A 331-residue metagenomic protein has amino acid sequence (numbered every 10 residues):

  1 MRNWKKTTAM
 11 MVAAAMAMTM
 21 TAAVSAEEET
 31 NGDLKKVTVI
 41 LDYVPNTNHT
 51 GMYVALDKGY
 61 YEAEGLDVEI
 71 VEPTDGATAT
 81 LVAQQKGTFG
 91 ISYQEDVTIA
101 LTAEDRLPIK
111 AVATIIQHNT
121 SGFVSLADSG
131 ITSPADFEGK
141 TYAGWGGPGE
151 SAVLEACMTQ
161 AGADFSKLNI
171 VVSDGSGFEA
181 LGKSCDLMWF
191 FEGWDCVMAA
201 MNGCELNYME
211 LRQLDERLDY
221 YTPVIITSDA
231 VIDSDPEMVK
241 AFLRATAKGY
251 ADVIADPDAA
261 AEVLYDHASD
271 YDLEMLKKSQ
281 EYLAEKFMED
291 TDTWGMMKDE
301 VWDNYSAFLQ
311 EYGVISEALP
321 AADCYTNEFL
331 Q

Functional and structural regions predicted by a protein language model:
M1-K36, Q331: Short, low-complexity disordered leader/linker segments with a strong preference for bacterial N-terminal type II
E28-V172, F178-F190, M209-E210, D219: Short, glycine-/small- and polar/acidic-enriched structural segments that line small-molecule recognition paths
L56-D57, E62, T159, A200 (+3 more regions): Short polybasic/polar patches that bind polyanions
E64, A261-V263, E317-L319: Short, hydrophobic secondary-structure boundary micro-motifs
F165-N169, D270-E281, I315-D323: Short, surface-exposed acidic
S176-E179, K183-A268: Pocket-lining segment of extracytoplasmic ligand-binding domains
D233-Y312: Secondary-structure end/capping motifs
W302-Q331: Conserved C-terminal helix/tail region of periplasmic/extracytoplasmic solute-binding proteins
